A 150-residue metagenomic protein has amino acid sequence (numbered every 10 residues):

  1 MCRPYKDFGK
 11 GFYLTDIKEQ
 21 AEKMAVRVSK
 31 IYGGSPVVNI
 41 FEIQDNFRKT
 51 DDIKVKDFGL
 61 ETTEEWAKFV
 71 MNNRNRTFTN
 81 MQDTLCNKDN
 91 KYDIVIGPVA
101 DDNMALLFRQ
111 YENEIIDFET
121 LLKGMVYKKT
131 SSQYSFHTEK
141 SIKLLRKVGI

Functional and structural regions predicted by a protein language model:
C2, K6-D7, E22-K23, R27-I150: Conserved NAD+-utilizing ADP-ribose enzyme module
D7-Y13: A short, exposed loop/beta-hairpin motif centered on an aromatic-Gly-Thr core
